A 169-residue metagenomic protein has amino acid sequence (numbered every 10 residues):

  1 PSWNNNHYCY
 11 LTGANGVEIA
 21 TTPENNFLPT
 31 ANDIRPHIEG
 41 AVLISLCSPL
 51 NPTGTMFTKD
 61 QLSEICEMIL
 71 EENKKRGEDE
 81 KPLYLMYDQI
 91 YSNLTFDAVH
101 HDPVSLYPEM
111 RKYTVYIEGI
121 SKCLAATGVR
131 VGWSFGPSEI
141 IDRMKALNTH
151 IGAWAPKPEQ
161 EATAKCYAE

Functional and structural regions predicted by a protein language model:
P1-A14: Substrate-binding/gating loop at the entrance of the active-site cleft, primarily in PLP-dependent aminotransferase-like
Y8, P36-H37, A125: Structural alpha-helical scaffold elements that stabilize or flank donor/cofactor-binding regions in carbohydrate
V17, T21-H100: Active-site phosphate-binding strand-loop segment of PLP-dependent enzymes
E18-A20, S105, Y116-E118: Structural signal for conserved beta-strand scaffold positions within catalytic alpha/beta enzyme cores
D97, L106, A146-L147: Residue-level signal for well-ordered alpha-helical positions
Y107-Y113: Nucleotide-activated donor-binding/catalytic signature segment of Leloir-type glycosyltransferases, i.e., the conserved
Y113-E169: PLP-dependent aminotransferase class I/II
